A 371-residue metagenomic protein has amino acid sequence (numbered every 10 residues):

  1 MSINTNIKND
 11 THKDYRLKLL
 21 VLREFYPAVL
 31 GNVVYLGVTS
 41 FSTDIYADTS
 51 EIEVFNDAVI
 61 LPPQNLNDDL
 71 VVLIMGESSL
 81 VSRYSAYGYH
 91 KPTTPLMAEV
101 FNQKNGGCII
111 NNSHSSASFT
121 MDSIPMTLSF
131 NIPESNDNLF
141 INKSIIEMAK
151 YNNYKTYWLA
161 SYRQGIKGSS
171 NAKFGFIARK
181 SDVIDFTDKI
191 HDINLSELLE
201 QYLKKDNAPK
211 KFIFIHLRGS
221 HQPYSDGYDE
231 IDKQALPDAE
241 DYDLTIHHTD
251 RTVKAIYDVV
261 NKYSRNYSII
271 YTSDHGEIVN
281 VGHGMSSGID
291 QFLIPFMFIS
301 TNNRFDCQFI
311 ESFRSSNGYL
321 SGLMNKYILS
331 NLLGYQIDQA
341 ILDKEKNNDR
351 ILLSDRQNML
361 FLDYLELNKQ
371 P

Functional and structural regions predicted by a protein language model:
N4-E230, S321-R350, S354-L365: Active-site-proximal alpha/beta segments of enzymes that process anionic O-linked groups
E53-P62, E200-Q201, I231-I269, S316-N331: A long, amphipathic alpha-helix that forms part of the scaffold/cap immediately adjacent to metal-dependent active
G88-P92, N261, R265-N266, Y271-D306 (+1 more regions): Histidine-centered active-site microenvironments of extracellular/periplasmic hydrolases and transferases
E99-N112, P295-F309: A short, conserved beta-to-alpha structural element at the edge of catalytic cores that scaffolds binding
N136-N142, A235-T249, M285-F292, F305-L329 (+1 more regions): A short beta-strand-to-alpha-helix junction
W158-A160, F212-G219, D243-T249, S268-S273 (+1 more regions): Short beta-strand segments
E366-P371: C-terminal, low-complexity/hydrophilic appendages and adjacent surface loops of extracellular/periplasmic anionic
